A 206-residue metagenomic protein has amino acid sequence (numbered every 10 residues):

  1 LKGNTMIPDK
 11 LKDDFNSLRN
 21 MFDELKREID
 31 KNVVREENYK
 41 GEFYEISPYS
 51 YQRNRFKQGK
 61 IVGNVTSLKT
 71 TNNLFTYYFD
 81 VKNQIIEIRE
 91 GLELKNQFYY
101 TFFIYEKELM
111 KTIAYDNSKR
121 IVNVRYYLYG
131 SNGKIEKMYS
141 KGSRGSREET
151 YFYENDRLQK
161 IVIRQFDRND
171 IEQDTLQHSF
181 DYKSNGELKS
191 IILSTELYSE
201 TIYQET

Functional and structural regions predicted by a protein language model:
N4-T206: Buried hydrophobic residues that stabilize the cores of well-folded domains
